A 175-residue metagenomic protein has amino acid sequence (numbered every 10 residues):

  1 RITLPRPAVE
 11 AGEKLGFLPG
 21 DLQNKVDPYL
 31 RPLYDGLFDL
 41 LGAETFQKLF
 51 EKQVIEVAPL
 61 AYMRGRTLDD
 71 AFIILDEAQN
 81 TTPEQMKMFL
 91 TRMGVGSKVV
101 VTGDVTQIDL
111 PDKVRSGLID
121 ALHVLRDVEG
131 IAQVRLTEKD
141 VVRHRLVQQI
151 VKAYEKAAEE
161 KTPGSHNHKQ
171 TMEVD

Functional and structural regions predicted by a protein language model:
R1-L75, Q79-D175: Conserved helicase motor core of SF1/SF2 NTP-dependent helicases
